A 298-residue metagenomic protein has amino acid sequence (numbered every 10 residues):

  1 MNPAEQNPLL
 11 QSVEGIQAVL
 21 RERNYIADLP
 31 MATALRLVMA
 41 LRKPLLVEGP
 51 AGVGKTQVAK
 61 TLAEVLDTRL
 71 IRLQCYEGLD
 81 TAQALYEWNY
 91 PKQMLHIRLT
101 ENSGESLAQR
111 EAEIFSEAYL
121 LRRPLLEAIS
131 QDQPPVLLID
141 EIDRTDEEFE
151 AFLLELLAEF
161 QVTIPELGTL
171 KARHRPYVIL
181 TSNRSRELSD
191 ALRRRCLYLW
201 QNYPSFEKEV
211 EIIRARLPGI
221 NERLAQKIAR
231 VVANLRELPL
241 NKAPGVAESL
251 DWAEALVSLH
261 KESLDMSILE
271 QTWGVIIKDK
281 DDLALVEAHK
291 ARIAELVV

Functional and structural regions predicted by a protein language model:
M1-V298: C-terminal regulatory/interaction module of P-loop NTP-utilizing enzymes
